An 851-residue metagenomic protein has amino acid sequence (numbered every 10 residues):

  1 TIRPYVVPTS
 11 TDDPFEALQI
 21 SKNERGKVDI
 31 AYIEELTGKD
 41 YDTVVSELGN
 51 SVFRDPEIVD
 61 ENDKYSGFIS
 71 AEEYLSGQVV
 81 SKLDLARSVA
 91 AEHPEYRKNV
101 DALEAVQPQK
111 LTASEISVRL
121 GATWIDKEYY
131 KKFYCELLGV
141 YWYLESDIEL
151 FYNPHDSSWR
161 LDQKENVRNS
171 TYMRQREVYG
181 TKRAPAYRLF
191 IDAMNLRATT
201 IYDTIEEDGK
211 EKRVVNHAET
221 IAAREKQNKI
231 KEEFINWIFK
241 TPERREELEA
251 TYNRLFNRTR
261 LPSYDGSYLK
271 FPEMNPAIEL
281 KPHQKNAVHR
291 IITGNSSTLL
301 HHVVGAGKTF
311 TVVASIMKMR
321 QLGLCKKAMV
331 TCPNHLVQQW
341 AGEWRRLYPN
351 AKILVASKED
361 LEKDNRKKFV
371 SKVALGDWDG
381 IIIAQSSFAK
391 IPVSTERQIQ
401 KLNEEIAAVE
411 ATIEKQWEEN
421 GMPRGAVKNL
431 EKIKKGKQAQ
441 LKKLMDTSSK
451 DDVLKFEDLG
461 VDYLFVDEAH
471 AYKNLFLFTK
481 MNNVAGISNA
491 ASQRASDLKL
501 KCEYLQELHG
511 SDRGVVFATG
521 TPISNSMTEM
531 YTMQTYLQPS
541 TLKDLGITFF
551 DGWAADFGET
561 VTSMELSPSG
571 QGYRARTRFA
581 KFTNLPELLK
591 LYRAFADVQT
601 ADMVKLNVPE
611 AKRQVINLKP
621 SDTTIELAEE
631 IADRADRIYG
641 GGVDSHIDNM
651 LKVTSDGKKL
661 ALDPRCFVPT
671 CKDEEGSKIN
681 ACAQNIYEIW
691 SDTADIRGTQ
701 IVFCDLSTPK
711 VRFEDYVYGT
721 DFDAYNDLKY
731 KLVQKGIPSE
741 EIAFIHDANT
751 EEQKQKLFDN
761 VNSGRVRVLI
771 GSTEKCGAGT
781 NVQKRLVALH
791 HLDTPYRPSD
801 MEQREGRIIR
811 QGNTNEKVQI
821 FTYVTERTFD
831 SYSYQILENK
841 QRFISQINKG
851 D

Functional and structural regions predicted by a protein language model:
T1-R258, P349, V373-I381, R397-K415 (+3 more regions): Charged, low-complexity intrinsically disordered regions
T259-P282, I292-S297, V304, R320-K326 (+3 more regions): Conserved Helicase C-terminal RecA-like lobe
H289-S296, A306-L324, K501-Q506, L537: Walker A/P-loop NTP-binding motif
V303, P333, T521, D705: P-loop (Walker A) phosphate-binding loop of NTP-binding proteins
T311-G342, A351, H509-D512: Conserved SF1/SF2 helicase motif Ia
L336-L361, K372-L375, L537-T541: Conserved helix-turn-beta segment of the N-terminal RecA-like "Helicase ATP-binding" lobe in SF1/SF2 helicases
R366-T412, E418, G425, K432-Y463 (+5 more regions): Inter-lobe coupling linker of SF2 helicases/translocases
V733, I737-Y832: Conserved RecA-like P-loop NTPase helicase motor core
